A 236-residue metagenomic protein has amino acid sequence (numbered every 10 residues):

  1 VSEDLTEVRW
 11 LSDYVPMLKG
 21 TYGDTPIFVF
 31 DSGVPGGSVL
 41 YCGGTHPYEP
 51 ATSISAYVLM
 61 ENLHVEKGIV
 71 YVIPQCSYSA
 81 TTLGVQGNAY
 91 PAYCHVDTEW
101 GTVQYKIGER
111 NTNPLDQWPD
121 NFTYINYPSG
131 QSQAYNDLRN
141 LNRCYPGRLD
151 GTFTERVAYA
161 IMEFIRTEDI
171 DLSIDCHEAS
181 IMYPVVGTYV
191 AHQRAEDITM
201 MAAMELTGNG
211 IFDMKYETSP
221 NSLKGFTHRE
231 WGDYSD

Functional and structural regions predicted by a protein language model:
V1-I27: Short glycine- and acidic-rich boundary segments immediately preceding or forming the N-terminal edge of structured
P26, S55-V58, R156-A160: Well-ordered alpha-helical segments embedded in enzymatic catalytic cores
P26-P35: Short beta-strand-to-loop junctions in surface cap/lid or active-site-entrance loops
G37-H46, I174: Short beta-strand element of the alpha/beta-hydrolase
H46-I54: Di-metal (Zn2+ and/or Mg2+/Mn2+) metal-binding site signature of metallo-dependent hydrolases with the MBL/beta-CASP
P50-A51, E66-M204: Active-site/substrate-binding loop(s) of hydrolase catalytic cores
S55-G68: A short, Lys/Arg-enriched amphipathic alpha-helix followed by its capping loop at the start of a domain
M182-D236: Catalytic cores of processing enzymes, dominated by hydrolases/peptidases, characterized by acidic/His-rich
